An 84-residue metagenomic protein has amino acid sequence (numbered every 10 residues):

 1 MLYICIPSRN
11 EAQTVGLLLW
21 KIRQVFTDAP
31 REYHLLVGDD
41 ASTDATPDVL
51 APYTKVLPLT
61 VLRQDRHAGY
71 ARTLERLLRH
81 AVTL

Functional and structural regions predicted by a protein language model:
M1-L84: Structured catalytic core of nucleotide-sugar glycosyltransferases
